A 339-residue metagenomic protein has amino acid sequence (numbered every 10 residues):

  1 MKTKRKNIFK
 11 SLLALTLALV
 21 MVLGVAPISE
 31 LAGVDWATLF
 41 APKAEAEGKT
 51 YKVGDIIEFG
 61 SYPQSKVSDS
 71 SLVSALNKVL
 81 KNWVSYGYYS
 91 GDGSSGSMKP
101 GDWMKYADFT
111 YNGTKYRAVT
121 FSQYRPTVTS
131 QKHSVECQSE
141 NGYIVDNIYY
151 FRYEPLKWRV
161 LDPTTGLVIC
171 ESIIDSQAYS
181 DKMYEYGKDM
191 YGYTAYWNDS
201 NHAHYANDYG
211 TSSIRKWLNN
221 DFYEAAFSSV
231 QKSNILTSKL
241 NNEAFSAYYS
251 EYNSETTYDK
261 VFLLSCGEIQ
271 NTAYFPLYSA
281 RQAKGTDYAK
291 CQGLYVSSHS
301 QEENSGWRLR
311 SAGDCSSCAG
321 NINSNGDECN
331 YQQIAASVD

Functional and structural regions predicted by a protein language model:
M1-K4: N-terminal Lys/Arg-rich, disordered targeting/topogenic segments
N7-A26: Sec-dependent N-terminal signal peptides
L17, E47-D339: Collagenous Gly-X-Y triple-helix signature in extracellular proteins
L23-G48: Sec-dependent signal peptide cleavage junction
